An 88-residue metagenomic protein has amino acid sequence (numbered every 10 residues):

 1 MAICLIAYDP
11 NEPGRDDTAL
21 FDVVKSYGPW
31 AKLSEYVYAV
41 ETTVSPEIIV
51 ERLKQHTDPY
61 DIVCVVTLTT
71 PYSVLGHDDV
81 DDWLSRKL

Functional and structural regions predicted by a protein language model:
M1-D9: Short glycine-/aliphatic-rich beta-strand segments at the starts of folded cytosolic domains
Y8-P10, A39-V44: Short beta-strand-to-loop capping motifs
P10-E12, L68-T69: Short, flexible beta-strand-to-coil junctions
G14-Y36: Short, flexible N-terminal segments of the mature chain
T18-K25, I49-T57: Short amphipathic alpha-helices in soluble, non-transmembrane regions that often serve as interface/regulatory elements
P29, R52, T67: Basic nucleic-acid-binding interfaces
T57-L88: C-terminal structural segments of small proteins and small subunits
